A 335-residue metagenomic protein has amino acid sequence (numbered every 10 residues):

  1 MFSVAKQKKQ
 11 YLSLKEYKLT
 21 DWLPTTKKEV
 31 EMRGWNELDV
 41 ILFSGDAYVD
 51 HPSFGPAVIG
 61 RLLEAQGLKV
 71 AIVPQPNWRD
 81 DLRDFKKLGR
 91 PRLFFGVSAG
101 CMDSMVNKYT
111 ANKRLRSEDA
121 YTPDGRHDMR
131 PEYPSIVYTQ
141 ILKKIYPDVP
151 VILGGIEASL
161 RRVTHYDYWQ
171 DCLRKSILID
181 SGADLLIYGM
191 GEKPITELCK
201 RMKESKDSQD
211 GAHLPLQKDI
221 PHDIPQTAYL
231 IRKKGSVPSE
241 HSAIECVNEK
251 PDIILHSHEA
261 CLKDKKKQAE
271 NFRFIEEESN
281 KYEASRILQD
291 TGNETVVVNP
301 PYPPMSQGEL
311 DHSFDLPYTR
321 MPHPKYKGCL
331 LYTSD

Functional and structural regions predicted by a protein language model:
M1-K15: Helix-enriched interaction subdomains in cytosolic or periplasmic regions, typified by TIR/SEFIR signaling/NADase cores
L12-R33: Conserved oxyanion/phosphate-binding beta-strand-loop segments in alpha/beta enzyme cores
G34-V40: A short, charged/proline- and glycine-enriched loop that marks the coil->beta-strand transition at the N-terminal
A47, G55, P74-T291, V298-Y302: Glycine-rich beta-alpha loop elements in corrinoid/cobalamin-binding modules across cobalamin-dependent enzymes
V58-V70: Short helix-loop-beta junction
T291-E294, Y302-P317, M321: Glycine-rich, aromatic-lined ligand/substrate-binding cores of catalytic and carbohydrate-binding domains
Y332-D335: Conserved small/polar residues in nucleotide/adenosyl-binding loops
